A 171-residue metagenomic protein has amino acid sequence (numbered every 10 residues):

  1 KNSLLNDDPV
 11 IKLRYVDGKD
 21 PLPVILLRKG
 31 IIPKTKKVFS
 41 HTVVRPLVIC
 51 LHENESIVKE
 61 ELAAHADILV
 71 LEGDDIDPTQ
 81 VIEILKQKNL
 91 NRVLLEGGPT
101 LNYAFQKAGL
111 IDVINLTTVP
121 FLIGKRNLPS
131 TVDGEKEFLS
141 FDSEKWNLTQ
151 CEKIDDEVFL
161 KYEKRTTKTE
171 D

Functional and structural regions predicted by a protein language model:
K1-D171: Enzymes that bind and transform nitrogen-containing heteroaromatic metabolites
